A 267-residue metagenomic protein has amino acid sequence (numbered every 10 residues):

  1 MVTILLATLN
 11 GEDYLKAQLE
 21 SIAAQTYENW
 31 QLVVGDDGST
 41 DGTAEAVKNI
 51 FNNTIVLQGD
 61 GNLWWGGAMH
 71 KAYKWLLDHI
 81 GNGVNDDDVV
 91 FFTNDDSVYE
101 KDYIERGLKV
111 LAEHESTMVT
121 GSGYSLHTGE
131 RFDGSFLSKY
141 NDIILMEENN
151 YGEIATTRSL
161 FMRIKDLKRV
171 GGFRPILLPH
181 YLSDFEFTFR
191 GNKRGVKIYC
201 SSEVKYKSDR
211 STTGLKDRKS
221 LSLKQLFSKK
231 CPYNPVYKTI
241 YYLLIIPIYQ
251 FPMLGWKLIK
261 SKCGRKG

Functional and structural regions predicted by a protein language model:
G11-A24: Short, well-formed alpha-helical segments that are part of the catalytic scaffolds of diverse glycosyltransferases
D36-E45: A conserved acidic beta->alpha catalytic loop
G59-G83: Glycine-rich, basic loop-to-helix element that forms the pyrophosphate-binding segment of sugar-nucleotide handling
G83-V98: Short beta-strand-to-loop acidic/aromatic patch adjacent to the donor-nucleotide binding site
V98-D133: Conserved donor NDP-sugar-binding/catalytic core segment of glycosyltransferases
D142-M162: A recurrent flexible, glycine/aromatic-enriched loop bordering the glycosyltransferase active site that acts as
L160, D166-G171, L177-V204: A short, conserved alpha-helix in the catalytic core of glycosyltransferases
F189, K197-G267: Active-site-adjacent helix/loop segment of glycosyltransferases that harbors family-specific signature motifs
